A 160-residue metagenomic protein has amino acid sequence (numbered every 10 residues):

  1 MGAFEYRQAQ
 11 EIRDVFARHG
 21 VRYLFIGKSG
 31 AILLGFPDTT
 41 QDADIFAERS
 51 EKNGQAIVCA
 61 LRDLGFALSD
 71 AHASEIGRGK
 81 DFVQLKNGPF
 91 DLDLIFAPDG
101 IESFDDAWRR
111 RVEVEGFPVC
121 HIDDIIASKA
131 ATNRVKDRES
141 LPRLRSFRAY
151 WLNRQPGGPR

Functional and structural regions predicted by a protein language model:
M1-R160: Compositionally biased terminal segments of proteins
